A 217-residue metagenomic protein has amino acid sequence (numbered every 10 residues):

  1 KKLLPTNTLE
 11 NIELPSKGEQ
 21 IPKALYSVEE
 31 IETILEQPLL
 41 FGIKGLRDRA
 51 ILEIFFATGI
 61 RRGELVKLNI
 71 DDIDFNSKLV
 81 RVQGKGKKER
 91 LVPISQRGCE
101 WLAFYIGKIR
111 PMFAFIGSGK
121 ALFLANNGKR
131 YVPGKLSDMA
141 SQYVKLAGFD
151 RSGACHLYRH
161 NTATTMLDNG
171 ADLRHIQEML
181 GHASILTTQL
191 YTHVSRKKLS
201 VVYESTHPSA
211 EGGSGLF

Functional and structural regions predicted by a protein language model:
K1-F217: Conserved catalytic core of the tyrosine transesterase superfamily
